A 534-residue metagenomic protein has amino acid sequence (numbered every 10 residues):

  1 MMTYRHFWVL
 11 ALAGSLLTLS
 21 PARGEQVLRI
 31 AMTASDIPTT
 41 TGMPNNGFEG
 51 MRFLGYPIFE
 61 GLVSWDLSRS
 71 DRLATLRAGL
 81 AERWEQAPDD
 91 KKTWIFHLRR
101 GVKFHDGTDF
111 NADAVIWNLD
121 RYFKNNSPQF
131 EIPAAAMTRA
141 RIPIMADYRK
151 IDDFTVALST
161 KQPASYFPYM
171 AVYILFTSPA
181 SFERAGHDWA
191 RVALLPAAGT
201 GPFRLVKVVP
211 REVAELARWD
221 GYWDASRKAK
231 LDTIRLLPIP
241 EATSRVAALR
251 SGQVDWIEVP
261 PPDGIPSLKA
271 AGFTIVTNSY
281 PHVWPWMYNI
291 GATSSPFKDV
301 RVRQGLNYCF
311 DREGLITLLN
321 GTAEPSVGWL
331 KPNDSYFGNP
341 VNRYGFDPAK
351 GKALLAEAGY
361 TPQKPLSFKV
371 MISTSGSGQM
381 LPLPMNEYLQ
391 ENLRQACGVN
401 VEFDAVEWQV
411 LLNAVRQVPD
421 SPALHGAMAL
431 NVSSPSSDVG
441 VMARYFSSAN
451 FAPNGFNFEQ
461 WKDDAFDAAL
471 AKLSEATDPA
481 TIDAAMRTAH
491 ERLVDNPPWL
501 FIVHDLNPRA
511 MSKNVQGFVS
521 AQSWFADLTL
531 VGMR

Functional and structural regions predicted by a protein language model:
Q26, A31-D36, G47, F53-L54 (+10 more regions): Detector for C-terminal structural segments
M32-D89, P196-T200: N-terminal lobe/hinge region of extracytoplasmic solute-binding protein
W65-D66, A217-G221, Y280-G305, C309 (+1 more regions): A bilobed periplasmic-binding-protein/Venus flytrap-type ligand-binding module shared by bacterial periplasmic
D66-D71, V172-A229, T233, E241-T243 (+2 more regions): Gly/Pro-rich hinge or "lid" segments in bacterial periplasmic/extracellular proteins
R83-Q129, A157-S159, A248, P296-K298: Aromatic- and charge-enriched surface segment that lines or borders ligand/interaction sites
H97, I116, I132-E183: Surface-exposed binding/hinge segments that line and control ligand-binding clefts or catalytic entry sites
P128-I132, V206-A217, L237-S294, E313 (+1 more regions): Extracellular/periplasmic solute-recognition and catalytic clefts
P202-F203, T293, E324-A358, S375-M385: Structural transition elements
